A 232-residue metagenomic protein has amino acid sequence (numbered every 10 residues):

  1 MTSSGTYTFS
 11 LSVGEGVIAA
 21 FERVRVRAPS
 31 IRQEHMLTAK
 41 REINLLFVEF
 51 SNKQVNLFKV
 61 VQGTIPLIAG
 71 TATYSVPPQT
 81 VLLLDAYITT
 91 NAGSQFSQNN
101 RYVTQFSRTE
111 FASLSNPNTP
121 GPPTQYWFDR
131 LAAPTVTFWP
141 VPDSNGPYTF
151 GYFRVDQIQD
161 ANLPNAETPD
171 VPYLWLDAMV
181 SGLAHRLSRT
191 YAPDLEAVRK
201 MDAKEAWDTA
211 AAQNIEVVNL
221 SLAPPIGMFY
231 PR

Functional and structural regions predicted by a protein language model:
M1-R232: Glycine-enriched, solvent-exposed interface loops adjoining structured elements
